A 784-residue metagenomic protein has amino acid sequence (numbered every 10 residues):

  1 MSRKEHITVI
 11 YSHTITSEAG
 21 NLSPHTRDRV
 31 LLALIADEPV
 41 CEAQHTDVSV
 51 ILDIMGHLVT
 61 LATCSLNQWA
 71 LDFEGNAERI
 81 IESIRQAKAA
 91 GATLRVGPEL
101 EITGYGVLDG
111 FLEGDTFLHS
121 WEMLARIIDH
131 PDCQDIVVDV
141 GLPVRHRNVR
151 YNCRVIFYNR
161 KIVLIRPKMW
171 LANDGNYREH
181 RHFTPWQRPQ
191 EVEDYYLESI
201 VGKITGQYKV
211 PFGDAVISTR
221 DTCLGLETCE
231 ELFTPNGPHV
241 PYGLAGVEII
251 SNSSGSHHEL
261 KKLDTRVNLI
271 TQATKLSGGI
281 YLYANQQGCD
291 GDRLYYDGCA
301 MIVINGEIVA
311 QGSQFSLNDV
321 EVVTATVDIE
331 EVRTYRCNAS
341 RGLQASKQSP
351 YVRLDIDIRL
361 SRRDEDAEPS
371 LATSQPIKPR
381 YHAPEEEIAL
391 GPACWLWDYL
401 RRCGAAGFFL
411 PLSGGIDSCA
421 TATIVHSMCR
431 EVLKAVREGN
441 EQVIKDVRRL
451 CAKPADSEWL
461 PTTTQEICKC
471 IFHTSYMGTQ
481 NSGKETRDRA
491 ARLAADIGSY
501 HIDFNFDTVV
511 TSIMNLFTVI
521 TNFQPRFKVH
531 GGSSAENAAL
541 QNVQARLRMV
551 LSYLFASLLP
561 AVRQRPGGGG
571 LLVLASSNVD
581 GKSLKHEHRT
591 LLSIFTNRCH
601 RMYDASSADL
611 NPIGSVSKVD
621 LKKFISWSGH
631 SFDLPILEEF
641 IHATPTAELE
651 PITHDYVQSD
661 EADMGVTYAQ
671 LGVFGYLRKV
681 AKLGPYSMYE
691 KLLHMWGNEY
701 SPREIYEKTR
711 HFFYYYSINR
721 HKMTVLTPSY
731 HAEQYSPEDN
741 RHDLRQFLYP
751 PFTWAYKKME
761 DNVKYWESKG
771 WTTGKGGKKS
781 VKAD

Functional and structural regions predicted by a protein language model:
R3, T14, D28-L31, E38: Short linear segments in intrinsically disordered or otherwise low-structure-confidence regions
R3, V50-P411, C419-A452, D496 (+2 more regions): Enzyme catalytic cores with a strong preference for nitrogen-chemistry domains
I7, T14, T26, T46-V48: Short hydrophobic alpha-helical segments enriched in small aliphatic residues
T8-Y11, T16, A36, L52-M55: Residues marking helix boundaries in flexible regions
A19: Carbohydrate-interacting/catalytic domains
R220, G278-G279, D290-G291, I304 (+3 more regions): ATP/NTP-dependent adenylation/nucleotidyl-transfer catalytic domains that generate, transfer, or process NMP-activated
